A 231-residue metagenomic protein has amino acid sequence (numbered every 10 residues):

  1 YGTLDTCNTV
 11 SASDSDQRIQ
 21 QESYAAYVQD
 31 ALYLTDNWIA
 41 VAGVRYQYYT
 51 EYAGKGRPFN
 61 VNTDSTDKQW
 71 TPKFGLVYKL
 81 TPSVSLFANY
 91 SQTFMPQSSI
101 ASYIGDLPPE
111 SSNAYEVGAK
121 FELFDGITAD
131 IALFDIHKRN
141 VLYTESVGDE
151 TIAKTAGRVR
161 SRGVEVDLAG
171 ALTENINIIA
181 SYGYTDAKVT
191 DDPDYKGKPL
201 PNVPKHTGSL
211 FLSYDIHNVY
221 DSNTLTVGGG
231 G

Functional and structural regions predicted by a protein language model:
Y1, Y52-N60, Q97-G105, V141-D149 (+1 more regions): Outer-membrane beta-barrel translocator domains and adjoining extracellular loop/strand segments of Gram-negative
Y1-L80, S102: Signature of Gram-negative outer-membrane beta-barrel scaffolds
D16-E22, F59-K68, G105-S111, K154-S161 (+1 more regions): Replace "Gram-negative outer membrane beta-barrel proteins" with "bacterial and organellar outer membrane beta-barrel
E22-V28, W70-F74, Y103, N113-V117 (+2 more regions): Hydrophobic, lipid-facing positions within transmembrane beta-strands of outer-membrane proteins
T35, D135, T155-G231: Gram-negative outer-membrane beta-barrel transporters
A40-A42, P72, L86-A88, A129-I131 (+3 more regions): Transmembrane beta-strands of outer-membrane beta-barrel proteins
Q47, A88-T93, I100-Y103, L133-I136 (+2 more regions): Transmembrane beta-strand segments that form the barrel wall of outer-membrane beta-barrel proteins
K79, S85-F87, S91, P109-G183 (+1 more regions): Membrane-embedded beta-barrel scaffold of Gram-negative outer-membrane proteins
